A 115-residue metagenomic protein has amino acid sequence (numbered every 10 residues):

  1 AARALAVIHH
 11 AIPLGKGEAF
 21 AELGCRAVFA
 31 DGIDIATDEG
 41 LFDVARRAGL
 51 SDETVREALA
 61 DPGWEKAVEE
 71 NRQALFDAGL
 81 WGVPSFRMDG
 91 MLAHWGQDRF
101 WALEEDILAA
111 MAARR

Functional and structural regions predicted by a protein language model:
A1-D31, R114-R115: Structural alpha/beta surface segment adjacent to cysteine/selenocysteine redox centers across thiol/disulfide enzymes
L23-R115: C-terminal cap of thioredoxin/glutaredoxin-like
